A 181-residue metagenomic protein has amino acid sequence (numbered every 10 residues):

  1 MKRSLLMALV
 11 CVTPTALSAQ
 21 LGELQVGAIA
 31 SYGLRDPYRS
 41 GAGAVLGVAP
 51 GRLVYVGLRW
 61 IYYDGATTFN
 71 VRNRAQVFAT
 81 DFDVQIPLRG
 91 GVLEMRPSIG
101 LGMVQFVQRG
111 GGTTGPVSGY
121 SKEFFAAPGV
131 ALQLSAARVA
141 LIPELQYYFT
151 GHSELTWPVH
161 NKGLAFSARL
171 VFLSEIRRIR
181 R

Functional and structural regions predicted by a protein language model:
S4-T13: Sec-dependent N-terminal signal peptides
L17-F69, L101, G163-R181: Short glycine/proline- and aromatic-enriched beta-strand/turn motifs that initiate or cap beta-hairpins
E23-S31, R39, V45, D83 (+5 more regions): Residue-level detection of beta-strand scaffold positions
G27-A30, A66, G111-G115, G151-S153: Extracytoplasmic loops and strand-loop junctions of Gram-negative outer membrane beta-barrel proteins
A30-L34, D64, V84-L88, F149-G151: Short, well-ordered turn and helix-capping elements at secondary-structure junctions
G47-A137: Gram-negative (and chloroplast) outer-membrane scaffold detector with strong preference for beta-barrel transmembrane
Y62, Q133-R181: Predominantly the C-terminal beta-signal and adjacent terminal strand-loop region of outer-membrane beta-barrel
